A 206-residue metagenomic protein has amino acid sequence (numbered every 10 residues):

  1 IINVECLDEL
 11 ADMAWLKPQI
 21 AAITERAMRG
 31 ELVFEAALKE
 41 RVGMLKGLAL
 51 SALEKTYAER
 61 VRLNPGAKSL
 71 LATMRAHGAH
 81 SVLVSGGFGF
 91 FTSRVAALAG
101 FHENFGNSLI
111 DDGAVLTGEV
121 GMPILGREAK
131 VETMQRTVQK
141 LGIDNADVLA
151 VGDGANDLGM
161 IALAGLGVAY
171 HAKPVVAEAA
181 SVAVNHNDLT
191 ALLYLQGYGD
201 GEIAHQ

Functional and structural regions predicted by a protein language model:
I1-V42: Active-site neighborhood of HAD-like aspartate-dependent phosphohydrolases
V4-L7, L16, L50, K173 (+1 more regions): ATP/adenylate-binding site constellation spanning eukaryotic-like Ser/Thr protein kinases, ABC-transporter
W15-L16, G47, L109-D111: Short connector loops/turns at beta-strand edges and beta->alpha or beta->beta junctions
A27-M28, L45, Y57, Q196: Hydrophobic residues in alpha-helical segments
A37, R41-L53, G113-T117: Short, basic/glycine-rich phosphate-binding loops at helix/coil junctions that contact nucleotide phosphates
K55-Q206: C-terminal cap/substrate-recognition subdomain and adjoining C-terminal extension of metal-dependent phosphatase-like
